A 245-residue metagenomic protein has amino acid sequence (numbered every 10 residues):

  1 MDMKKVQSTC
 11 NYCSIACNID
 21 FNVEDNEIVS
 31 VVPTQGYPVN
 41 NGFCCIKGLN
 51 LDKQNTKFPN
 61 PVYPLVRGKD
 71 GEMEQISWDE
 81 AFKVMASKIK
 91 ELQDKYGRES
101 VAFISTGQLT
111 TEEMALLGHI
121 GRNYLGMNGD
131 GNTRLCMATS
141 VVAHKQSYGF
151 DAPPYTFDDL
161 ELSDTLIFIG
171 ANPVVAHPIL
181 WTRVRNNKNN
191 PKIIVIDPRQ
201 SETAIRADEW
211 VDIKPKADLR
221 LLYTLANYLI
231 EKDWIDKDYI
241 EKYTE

Functional and structural regions predicted by a protein language model:
M1-W234: N-terminal export/assembly segments and adjacent metallocofactor-ligating motifs of anaerobic energy-metabolism
D233-E245: Internal, active-site/partner-interface "lid" segment
